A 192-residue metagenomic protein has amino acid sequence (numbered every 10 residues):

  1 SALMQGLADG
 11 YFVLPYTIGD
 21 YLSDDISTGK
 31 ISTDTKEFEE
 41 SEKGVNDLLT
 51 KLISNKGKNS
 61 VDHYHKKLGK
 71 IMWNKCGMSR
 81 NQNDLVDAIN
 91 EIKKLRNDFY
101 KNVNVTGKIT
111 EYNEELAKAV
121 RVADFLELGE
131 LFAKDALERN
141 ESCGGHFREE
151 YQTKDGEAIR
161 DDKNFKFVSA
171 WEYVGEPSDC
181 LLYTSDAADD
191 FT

Functional and structural regions predicted by a protein language model:
S1-S185: Glycine- and aromatic-enriched mobile tails/lids
D186-T192: A short, hydrophobic C-terminal helix/tail in secreted or cell-surface proteins
